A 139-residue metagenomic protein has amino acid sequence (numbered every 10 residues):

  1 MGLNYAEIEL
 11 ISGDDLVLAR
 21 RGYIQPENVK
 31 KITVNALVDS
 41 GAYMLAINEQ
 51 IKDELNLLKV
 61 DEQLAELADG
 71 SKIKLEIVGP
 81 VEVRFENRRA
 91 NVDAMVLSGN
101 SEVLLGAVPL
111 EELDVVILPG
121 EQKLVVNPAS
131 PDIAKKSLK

Functional and structural regions predicted by a protein language model:
M1-K139: Pepsin/retropepsin-fold aspartyl endopeptidases
